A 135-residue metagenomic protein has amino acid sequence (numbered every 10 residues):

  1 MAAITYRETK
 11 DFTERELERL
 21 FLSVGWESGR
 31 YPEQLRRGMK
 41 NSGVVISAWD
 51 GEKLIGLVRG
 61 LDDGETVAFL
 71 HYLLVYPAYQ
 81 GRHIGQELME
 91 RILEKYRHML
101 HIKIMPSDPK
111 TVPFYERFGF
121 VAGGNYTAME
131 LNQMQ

Functional and structural regions predicted by a protein language model:
M1-R30, Y126: Short amphipathic alpha-helix that is part of the acyltransferase structural core
F12, E65, P109-K110: Short alpha-helical
R36-S47, H101: A short helix-loop-beta-strand connector motif used in the catalytic cores of GNAT acetyltransferases and, in some
S47, K53-D62, F69-L74: Conserved beta-strand in the GNAT
Y79-L88: Conserved acetyl-CoA pyrophosphate-binding loop and the N-cap/start of the following alpha-helix in GNAT-like
E87-I102: Conserved acyl-CoA
H98, I102-L131: Conserved active-site alpha-helix within GNAT-family acetyltransferase domains
